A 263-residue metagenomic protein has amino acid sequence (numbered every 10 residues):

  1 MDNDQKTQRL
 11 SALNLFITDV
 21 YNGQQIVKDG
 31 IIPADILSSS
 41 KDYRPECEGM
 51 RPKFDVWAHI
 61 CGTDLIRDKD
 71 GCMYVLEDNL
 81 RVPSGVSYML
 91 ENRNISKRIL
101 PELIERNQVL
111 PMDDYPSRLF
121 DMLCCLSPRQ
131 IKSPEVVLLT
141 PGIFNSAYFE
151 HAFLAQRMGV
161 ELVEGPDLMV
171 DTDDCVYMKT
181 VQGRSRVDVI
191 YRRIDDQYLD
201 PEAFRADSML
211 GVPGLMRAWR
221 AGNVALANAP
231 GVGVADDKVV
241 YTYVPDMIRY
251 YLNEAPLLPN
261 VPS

Functional and structural regions predicted by a protein language model:
M1-S263: Domain-scale recognition of functional cores that engage charged ligands
